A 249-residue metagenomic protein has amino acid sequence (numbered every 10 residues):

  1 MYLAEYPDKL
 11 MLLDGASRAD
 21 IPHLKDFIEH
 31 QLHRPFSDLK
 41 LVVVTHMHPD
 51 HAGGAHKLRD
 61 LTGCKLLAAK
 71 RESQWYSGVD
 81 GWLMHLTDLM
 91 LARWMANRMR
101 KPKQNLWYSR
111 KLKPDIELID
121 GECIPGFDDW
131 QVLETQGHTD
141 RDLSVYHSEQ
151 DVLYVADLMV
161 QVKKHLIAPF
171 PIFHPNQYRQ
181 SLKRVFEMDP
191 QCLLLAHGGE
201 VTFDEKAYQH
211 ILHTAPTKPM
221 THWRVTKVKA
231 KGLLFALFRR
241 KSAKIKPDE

Functional and structural regions predicted by a protein language model:
M1-L32, S144-L158: Conserved beta-strand hairpin/beta-sheet module of binuclear metal-dependent hydrolase folds, prominently
M11-L13, V43, L66, V152-Y154 (+1 more regions): Residue-level marker for buried hydrophobic side chains located in beta-strands that build the well-ordered beta-sheet
S17-A19, L106-Y108, C123, D129-K206 (+1 more regions): Metallo-beta-lactamase
P22-E72, C192: Active-site metal-binding motif and surrounding structural segment of the metallo-beta-lactamase
S73-L133, Q180-F186: Metallo-beta-lactamase
W75-V79, K163-A168, K227: Short, charged, surface-exposed secondary-structure boundary motifs
W82-T87, I172-F173, I211-H213: Short, hinge-like loop/turn segments at secondary-structure boundaries
T217, T221-E249: C-terminal regulatory/interaction regions
